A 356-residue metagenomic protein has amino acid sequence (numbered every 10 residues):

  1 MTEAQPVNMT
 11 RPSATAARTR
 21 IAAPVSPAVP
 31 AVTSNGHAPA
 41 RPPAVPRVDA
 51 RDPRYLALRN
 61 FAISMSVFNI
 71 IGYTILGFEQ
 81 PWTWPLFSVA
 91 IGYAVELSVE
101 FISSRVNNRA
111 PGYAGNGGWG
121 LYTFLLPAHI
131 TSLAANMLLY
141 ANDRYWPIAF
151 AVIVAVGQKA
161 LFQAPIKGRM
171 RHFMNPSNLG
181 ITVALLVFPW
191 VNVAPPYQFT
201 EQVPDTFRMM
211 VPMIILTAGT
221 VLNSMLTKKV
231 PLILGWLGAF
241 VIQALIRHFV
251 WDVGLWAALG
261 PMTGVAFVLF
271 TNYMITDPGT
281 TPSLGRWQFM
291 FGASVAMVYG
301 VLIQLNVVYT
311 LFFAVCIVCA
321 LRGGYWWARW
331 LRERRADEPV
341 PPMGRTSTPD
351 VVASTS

Functional and structural regions predicted by a protein language model:
T2-P6, A17, P27-N108, G112-Y113 (+1 more regions): N-terminal signal-anchor module of multipass membrane proteins
P42-P46, F61-E79, E96-L97, I130-L139 (+2 more regions): Membrane-embedded alpha-helical segments in integral membrane proteins
P42-S66, Q243-S356: C-terminal transmembrane helix-loop-helix hairpin of multi-pass membrane proteins
P46, A94-N116, A155-M170, L216-K228 (+1 more regions): C-terminal ends of transmembrane helices
F78-I91, Y140-I153, Y197-M213, G254-F267: Structural signature of hydrophobic alpha-helical transmembrane segments
N107-P204: Membrane-interface helix-loop-helix junctions at boundaries between adjacent transmembrane segments
T123-M137, P176-N192, W236-R247, A266-F270 (+2 more regions): Small-residue-rich segments of transmembrane alpha-helices in multi-pass membrane proteins, especially helix faces
R169-L245: Long hydrophobic alpha-helical segments that form multi-pass transmembrane helix bundles in integral membrane proteins
